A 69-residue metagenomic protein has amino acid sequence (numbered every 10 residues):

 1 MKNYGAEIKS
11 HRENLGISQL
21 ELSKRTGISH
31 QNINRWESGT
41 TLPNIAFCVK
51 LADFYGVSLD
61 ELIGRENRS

Functional and structural regions predicted by a protein language model:
M1-N14: A short, Lys/Arg-rich alpha-helix, primarily the initiator
E13, G27, S38-T40, N67: Residue-level detection of the helix-turn-helix DNA-binding "recognition helix"
E13, K24, D53: Alpha-helical residues within the helix-turn-helix
G16-R35: Short alpha-helical DNA-recognition segment
A46-E61: DNA major-groove recognition helix of helix-turn-helix/homeodomain DNA-binding modules
G64: Phosphate-coordinating loops and pocket residues in cytosolic domains that bind phosphorylated ligands
